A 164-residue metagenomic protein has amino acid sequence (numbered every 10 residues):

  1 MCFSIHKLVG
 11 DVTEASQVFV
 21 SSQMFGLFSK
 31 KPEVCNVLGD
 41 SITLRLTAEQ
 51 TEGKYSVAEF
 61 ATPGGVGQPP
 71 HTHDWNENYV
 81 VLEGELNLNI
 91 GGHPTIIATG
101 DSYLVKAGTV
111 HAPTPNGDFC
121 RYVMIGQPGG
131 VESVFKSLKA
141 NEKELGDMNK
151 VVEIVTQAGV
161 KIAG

Functional and structural regions predicted by a protein language model:
C2-K54, E142-G164: A short, N-terminal "cap"/entry segment at the start of jelly-roll beta-barrel domains of the cupin/DSBH fold
G26, G92-V110: Short acidic-glycine-tyrosine-enriched beta hairpin
T43-L44, S56-T72: Conserved short histidine dyad/triad with adjacent acidic residue
L44, V57-E59, N78, P94 (+1 more regions): Conserved hydrophobic/aromatic beta-strand scaffold that supports enzyme active sites
T51, N87, A107-E132: Ligand-binding loop in jelly-roll beta-barrel domains
K54-Y55, T72-D74, P115-D118: Short glycine/proline-enriched turns and hinge-like loops at secondary-structure junctions
N76-E77, V81-L86, G91: Glycine- and acidic-residue-biased ligand/ion/polar-headgroup-sensing regions
C120-R121, F135-N141: A hydrophobic, small-residue-rich beta->alpha segment in the mid-to-C-terminal subdomain of diverse proteins
